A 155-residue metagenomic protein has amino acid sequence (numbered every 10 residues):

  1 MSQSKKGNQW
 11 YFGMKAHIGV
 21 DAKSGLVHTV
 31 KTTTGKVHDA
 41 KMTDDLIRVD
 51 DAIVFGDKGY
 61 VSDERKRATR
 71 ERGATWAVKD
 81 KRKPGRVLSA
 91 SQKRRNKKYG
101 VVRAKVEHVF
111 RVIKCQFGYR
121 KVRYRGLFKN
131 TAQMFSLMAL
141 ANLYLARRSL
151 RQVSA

Functional and structural regions predicted by a protein language model:
M1-T75, K81, F135-N142, S149: Polybasic low-complexity intrinsically disordered regions
T32, Y124-L127, L150-A155: Composition- and surface-driven signal marking solvent-exposed, interaction-prone regions in large proteins
D45-R48, R95, K129-N130, A139 (+1 more regions): Short, charged/polar low-complexity linear motifs in solvent-exposed/disordered segments
A52-I53, K58-A132: Helix-centered, glycine/charged polyanion-binding patches within enzymatic domains that contact phosphate-containing
K93, Q116, S149-A155: A short, flexible helix-boundary coil/loop motif
H108, V112, M138, N142-L145: Alpha-helical scaffold segments in soluble metabolic enzymes
